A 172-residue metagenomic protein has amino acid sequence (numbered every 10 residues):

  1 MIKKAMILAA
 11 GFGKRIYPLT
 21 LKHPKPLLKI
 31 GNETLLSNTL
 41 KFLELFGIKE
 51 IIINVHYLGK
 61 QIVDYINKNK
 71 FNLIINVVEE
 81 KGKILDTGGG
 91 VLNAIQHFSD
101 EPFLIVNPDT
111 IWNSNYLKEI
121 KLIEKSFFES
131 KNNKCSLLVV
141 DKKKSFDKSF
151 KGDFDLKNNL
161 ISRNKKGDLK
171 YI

Functional and structural regions predicted by a protein language model:
M1-I7, R15, E33-N107, I111 (+2 more regions): Conserved N-terminal catalytic core of the sugar/cofactor nucleotidyltransferase
M6-A10, L28-K29: A conserved hydrophobic helix/loop-capping motif in glycosyltransferases and polysaccharide synthases
G11, K25, D109: Conserved G/P- and acidic residue-centered "switch" motifs that form tight phosphate/ATP-binding loops in soluble
I16-L19, L27, L85, F154 (+1 more regions): Short clusters of hydrophobic/aromatic residues that line enzyme substrate/ligand-binding pockets
T20-K22, G47, V77-E79, K166-Y171: Short glycine-enriched loop/turn motifs at secondary-structure junctions
K22-S37: Short catalytic helix/loop segments, enriched in acidic residues and glycine and frequently bearing histidine
N113-I172: Conserved core of the sugar-phosphate nucleotidyltransferase
